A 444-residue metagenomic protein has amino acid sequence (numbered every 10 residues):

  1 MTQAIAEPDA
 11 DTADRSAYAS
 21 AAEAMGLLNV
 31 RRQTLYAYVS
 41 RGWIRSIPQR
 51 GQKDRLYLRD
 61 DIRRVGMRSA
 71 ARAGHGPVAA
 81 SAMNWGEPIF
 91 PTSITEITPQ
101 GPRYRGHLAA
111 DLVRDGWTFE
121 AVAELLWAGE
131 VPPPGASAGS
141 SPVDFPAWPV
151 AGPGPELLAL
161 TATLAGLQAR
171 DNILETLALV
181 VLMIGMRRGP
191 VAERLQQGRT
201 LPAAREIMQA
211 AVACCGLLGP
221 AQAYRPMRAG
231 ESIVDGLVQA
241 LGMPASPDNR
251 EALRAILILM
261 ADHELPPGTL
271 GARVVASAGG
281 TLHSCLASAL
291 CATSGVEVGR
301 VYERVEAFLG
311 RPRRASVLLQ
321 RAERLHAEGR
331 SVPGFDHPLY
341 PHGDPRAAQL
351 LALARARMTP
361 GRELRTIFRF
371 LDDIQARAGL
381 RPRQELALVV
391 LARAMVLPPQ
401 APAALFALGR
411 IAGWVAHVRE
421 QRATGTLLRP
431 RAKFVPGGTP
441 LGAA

Functional and structural regions predicted by a protein language model:
I5-A444: Hydrophobic alpha-helical bundle cores within soluble ligand-binding/oligomerization subdomains
